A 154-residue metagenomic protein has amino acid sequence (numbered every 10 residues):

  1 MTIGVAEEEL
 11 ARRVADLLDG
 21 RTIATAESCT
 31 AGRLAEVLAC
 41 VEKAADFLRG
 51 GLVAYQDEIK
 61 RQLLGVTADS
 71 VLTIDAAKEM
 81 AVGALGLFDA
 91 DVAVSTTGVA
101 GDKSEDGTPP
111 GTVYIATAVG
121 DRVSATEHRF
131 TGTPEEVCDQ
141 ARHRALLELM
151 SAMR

Functional and structural regions predicted by a protein language model:
M1-R154: Short alpha-helical segments enriched in small residues
